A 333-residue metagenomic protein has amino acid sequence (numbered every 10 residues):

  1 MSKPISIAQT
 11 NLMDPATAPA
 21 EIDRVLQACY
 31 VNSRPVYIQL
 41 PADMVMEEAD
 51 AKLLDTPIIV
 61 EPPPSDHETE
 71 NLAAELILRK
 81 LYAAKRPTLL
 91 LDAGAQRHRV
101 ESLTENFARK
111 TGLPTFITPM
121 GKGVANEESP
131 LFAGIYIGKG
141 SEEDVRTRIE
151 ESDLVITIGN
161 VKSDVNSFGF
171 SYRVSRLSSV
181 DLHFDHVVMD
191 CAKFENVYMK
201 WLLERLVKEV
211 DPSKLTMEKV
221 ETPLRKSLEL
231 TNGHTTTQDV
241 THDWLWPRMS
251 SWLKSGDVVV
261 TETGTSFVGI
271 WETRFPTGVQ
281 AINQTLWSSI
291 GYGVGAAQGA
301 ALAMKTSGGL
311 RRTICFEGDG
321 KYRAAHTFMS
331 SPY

Functional and structural regions predicted by a protein language model:
M1-V210, S331: N-terminal alpha/beta PP-like core and its mobile active-site loop of ThDP/TPP-dependent enzymes
S33-Y37, P212-R225: Flexible, glycine/charged-enriched surface loops at secondary-structure junctions
P35, G112-P114, S178, V258 (+3 more regions): Proline-centered loop/turn at the N-terminus of a beta-strand
P62-L76, I137-G140, V240-T241, E262-T265 (+2 more regions): A general structural motif
T88, L154, V258, R312-I314: Structural motif
L182-F184, T261, F316-D319: Active-site flanking residues adjacent to catalytic metal/cofactor-binding acidic residues
T222-G308: Active-site diphosphate/adenylate-binding microenvironment
A296-Y333: Catalytic phosphate/nucleotide-handling subdomain of diverse soluble enzymes
